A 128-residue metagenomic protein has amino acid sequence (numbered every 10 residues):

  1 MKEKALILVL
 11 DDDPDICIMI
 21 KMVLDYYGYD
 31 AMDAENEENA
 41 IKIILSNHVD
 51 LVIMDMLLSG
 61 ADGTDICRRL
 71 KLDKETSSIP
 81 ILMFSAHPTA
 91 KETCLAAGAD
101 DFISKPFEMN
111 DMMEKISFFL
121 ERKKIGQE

Functional and structural regions predicted by a protein language model:
P14-M32: Two-component/phosphorelay signaling modules centered on CheY-like receiver
C17, S59, S77: The feature encodes the CheY-like receiver
D33-L51: Acidic, metal-coordinating helix/loop segments flanking the phosphotransfer/catalytic sites of two-component signaling
N36, D62-D65: Acidic catalytic/metal-coordinating carboxylates
K42, T64-S77: Short amphipathic alpha-helix used as the core "switch/output" element in two-component signaling
D55: Active-site residues of response regulator receiver
D65, H87-I103, D111-E114: Alpha4 helix (beta4-alpha4-beta5 surface) of REC/receiver domains from two-component response regulators
L82-F84: Hydrophobic/aromatic residues positioned on beta-strands within the core alpha/beta folds
